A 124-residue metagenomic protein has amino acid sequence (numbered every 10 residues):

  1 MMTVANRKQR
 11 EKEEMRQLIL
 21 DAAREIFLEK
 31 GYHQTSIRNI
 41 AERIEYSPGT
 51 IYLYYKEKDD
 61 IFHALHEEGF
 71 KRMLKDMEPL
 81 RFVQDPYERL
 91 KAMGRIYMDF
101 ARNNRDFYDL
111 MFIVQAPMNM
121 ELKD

Functional and structural regions predicted by a protein language model:
M1-E14: N-terminal intrinsically disordered/low-complexity leader segments
L18, A22, I26-D60, A64: Helix-turn-helix
I19, A23-F27, G69, M73 (+1 more regions): Short hydrophobic clusters on alpha-helical segments that form packing/core surfaces in small helical domains
F62-G69, M111, N119: Alpha-helical DNA-contacting segments of helix-turn-helix folds
A64, E78-D106: Hydrophobic alpha-helical connector segments
E68, M93-I96, L110-V114: Short acidic/histidine-centered micro-motifs embedded in hydrophobic/aromatic stretches that mark compact functional
K71, E78, E121-D124: Amphipathic alpha-helical packing segments from all-alpha helical-bundle domains
N103-D124: Short secondary-structure transition hinges
